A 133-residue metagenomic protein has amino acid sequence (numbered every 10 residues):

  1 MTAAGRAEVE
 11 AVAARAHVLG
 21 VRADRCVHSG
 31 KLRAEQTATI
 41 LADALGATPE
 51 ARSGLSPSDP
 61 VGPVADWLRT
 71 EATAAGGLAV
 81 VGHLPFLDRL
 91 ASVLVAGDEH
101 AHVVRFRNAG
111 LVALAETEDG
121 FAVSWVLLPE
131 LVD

Functional and structural regions predicted by a protein language model:
M1-G54, S58-G62, E99, F106-A109: Active-site-proximal alpha-helix that buttresses catalytic centers in soluble enzyme cores
L19-R22, E71-G76: Glycine-rich phosphate-binding loop signature in dinucleotide/nucleotide-binding domains
K31, P85, E118: Short, glycine/serine-rich, charged loops/turns that create anion-binding and catalytic segments at active sites
I40, V93-L94: Residue-level signal for well-ordered alpha-helical positions
P63-T70: Short, surface-exposed amphipathic charged segments that create phosphate/polyanion-binding patches used for binding
A75-S92: A glycine-rich beta-strand to alpha-helix segment that forms a phosphate/ribose-binding loop at ligand/cofactor sites
D98-D133: Domain-level recognition of soluble alpha/beta enzyme cores, biased toward histidine phosphatases/phosphomutases
